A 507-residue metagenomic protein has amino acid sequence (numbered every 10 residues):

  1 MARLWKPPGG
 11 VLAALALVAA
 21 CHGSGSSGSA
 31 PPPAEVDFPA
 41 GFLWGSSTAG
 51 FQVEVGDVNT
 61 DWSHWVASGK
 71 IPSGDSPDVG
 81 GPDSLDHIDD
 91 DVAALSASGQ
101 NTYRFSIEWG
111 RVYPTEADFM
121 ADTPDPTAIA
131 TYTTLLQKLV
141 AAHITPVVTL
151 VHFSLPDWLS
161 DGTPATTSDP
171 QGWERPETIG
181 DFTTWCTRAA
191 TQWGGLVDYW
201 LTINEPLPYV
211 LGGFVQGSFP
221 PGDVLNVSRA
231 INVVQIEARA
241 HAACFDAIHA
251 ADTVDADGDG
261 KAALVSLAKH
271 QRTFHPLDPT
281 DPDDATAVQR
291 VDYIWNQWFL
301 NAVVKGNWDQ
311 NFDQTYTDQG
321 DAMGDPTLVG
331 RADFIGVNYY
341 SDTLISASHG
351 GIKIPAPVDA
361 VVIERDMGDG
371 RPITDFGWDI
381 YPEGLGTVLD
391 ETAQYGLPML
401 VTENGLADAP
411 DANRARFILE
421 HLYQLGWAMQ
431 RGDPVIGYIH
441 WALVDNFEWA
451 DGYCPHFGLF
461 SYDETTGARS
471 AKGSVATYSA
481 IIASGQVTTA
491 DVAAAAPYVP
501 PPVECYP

Functional and structural regions predicted by a protein language model:
M1-V11: Bacterial N-terminal signal peptides that target proteins for export
V18-A20: C-terminal motif of bacterial Sec signal peptides marking the signal peptidase cleavage site
H22-G25: Bacterial signal peptide processing site
S29: Catalytic-loop region of hydrolases
P32-P72, I129-R414, I418-P507: Active-site region of glycoside hydrolase catalytic domains
F51-T133, Q137: Active-site-adjacent substrate/metal-binding segments within catalytic domains of carbohydrate-active enzymes
